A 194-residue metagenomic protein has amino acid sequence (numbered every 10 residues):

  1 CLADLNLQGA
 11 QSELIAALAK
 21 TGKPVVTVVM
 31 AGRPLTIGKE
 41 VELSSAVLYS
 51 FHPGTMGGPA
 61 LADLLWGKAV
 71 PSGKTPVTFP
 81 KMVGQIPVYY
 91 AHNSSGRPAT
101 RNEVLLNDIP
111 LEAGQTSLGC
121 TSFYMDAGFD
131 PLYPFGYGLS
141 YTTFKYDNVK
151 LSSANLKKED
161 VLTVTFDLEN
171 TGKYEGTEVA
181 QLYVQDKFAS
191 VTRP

Functional and structural regions predicted by a protein language model:
C1-P194: C-terminal non-catalytic regions of proteins with extracellular/luminal or membrane-system context
